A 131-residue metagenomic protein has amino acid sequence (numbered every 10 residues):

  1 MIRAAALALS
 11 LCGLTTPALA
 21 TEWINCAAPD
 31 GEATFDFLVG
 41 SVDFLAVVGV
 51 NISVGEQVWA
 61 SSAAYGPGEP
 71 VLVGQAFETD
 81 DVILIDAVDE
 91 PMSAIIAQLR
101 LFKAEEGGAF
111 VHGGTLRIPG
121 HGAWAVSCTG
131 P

Functional and structural regions predicted by a protein language model:
A5-L14: Bacterial N-terminal signal peptides
T16-A20: Sec/Tat signal peptide C-region and signal peptidase I cleavage site
E22-A97, F102-E106, F110-P131: Central antiparallel beta-sheet cores of small beta-barrel/beta-sandwich binding domains
